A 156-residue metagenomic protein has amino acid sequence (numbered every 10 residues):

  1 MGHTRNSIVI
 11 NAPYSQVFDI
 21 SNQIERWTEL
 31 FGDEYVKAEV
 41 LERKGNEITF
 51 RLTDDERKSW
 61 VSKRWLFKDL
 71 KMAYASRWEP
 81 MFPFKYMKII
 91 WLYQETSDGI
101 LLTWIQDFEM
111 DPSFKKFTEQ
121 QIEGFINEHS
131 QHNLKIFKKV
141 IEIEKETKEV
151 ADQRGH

Functional and structural regions predicted by a protein language model:
M1-G45, H156: Hydrophobic ligand-binding cavity/cleft-lining segments
G2, A12, W78, T118-I122: Residue-level detector of alpha-helix boundaries and kinks
S7, K85-L92, N127, R154-H156: Soluble, non-transmembrane catalytic domains of enzymes that act on hydrophobic metabolites at membranes
V9, K37-E39, E47-R51, V61 (+2 more regions): Ser/Thr- (and often Asn-) enriched beta-sheet segments in non-cytosolic proteins
S21, G45-I48, L70-R77: Short Pro/Gly-enriched beta-strand edge/turn motifs at strand-loop
T28-E29, D54-L101, D107-E109, I143: Hydrophobic-ligand binding "helix-grip"
D107-H156: A conserved amphipathic terminal alpha-helix motif
